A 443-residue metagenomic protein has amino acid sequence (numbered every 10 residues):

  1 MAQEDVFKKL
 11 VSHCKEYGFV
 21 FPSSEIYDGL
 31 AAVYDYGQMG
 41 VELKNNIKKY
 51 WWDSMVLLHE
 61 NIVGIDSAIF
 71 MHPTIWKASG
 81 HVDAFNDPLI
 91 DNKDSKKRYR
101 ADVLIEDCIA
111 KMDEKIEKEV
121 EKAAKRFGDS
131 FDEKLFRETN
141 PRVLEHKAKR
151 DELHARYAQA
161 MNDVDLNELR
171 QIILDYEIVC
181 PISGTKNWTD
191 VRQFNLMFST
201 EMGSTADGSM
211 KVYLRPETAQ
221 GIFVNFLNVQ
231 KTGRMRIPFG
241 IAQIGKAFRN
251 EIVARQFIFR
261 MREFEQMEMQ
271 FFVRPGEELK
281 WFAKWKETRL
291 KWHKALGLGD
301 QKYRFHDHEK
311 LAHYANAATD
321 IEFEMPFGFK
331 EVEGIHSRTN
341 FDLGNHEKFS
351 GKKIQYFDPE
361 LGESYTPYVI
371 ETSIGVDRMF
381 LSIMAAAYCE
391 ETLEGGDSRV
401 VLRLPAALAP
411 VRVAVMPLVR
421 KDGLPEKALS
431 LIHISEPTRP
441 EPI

Functional and structural regions predicted by a protein language model:
M1-S435, R439: NTP/phosphate- and nucleic-acid-binding module
E441-I443: N-terminal low-complexity segments that are often proline-rich with Ser/Thr-Pro
